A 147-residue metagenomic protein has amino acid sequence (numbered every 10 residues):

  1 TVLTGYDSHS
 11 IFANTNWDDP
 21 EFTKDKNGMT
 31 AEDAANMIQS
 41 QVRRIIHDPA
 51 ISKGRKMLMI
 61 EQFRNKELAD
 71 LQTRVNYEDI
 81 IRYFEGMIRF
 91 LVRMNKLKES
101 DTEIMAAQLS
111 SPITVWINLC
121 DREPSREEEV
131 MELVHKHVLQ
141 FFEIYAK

Functional and structural regions predicted by a protein language model:
T1-I11, L68: Short amphipathic alpha-helical segment with a characteristic S/N-K-E followed by hydrophobic residues
L3-D7, A34, I38, A50 (+4 more regions): Hydrophobic/aromatic residues within well-ordered alpha-helical segments
D7, I11-R55, M105-L109: Hydrophobic alpha-helical connector segments
S8, R43-I46, F63, E85 (+4 more regions): Short amphipathic alpha-helical interface segments enriched in basic and hydrophobic/aromatic residues, used as
D19, D70, R74, E78 (+1 more regions): Hydrophobic/aromatic-rich alpha-helical bundle segments in the mid-to-C-terminal region
I46-M59, K66-R93, E132: Amphipathic alpha-helical packing segments from all-alpha helical-bundle domains
